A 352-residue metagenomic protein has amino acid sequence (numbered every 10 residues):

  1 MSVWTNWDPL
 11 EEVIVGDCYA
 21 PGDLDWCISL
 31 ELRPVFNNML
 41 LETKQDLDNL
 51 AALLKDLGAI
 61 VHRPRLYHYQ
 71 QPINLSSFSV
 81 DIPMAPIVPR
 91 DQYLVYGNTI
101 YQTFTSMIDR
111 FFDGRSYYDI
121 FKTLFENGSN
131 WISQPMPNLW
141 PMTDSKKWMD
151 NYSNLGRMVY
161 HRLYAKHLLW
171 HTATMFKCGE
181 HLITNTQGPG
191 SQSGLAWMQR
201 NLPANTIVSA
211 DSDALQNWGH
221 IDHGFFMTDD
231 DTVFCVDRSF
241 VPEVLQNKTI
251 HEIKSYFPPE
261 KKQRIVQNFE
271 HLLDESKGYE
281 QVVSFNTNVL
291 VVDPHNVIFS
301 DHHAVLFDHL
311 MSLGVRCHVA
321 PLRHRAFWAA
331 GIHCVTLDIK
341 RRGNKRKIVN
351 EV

Functional and structural regions predicted by a protein language model:
M1-V352: The feature marks the mature, well-folded catalytic cores of soluble enzymes
